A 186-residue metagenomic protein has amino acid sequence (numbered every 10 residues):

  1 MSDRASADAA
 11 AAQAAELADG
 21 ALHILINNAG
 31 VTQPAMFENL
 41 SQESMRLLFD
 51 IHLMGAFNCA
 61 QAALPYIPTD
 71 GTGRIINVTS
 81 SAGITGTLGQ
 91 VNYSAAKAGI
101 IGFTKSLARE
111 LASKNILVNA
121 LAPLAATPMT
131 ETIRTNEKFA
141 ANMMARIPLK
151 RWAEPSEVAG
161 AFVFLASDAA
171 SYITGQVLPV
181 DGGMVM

Functional and structural regions predicted by a protein language model:
M1-A9, Q42, S156: The beta1-alpha1 cofactor-binding region of Rossmann-like NAD(H)/NADP(H)-dependent oxidoreductases
I26, T72, A112, L117 (+1 more regions): Short, small/polar-rich loop/turn modules that mediate ligand/substrate recognition or access, typified
M36-F37, S41-F49, M143: Substrate-binding pocket helix/loop in short-chain dehydrogenase/reductase
A60, A96, T104: Active-site helix of classical SDR
P65, R109-S113, S171: Alpha-helical segment proximal to the catalytic Tyr-Lys
S80: Residue(s) in the substrate-gating loop at a strand-loop-helix junction that position the organic substrate next
A120, K138-A169, I173, V180-G182: C-terminal helical subdomain
